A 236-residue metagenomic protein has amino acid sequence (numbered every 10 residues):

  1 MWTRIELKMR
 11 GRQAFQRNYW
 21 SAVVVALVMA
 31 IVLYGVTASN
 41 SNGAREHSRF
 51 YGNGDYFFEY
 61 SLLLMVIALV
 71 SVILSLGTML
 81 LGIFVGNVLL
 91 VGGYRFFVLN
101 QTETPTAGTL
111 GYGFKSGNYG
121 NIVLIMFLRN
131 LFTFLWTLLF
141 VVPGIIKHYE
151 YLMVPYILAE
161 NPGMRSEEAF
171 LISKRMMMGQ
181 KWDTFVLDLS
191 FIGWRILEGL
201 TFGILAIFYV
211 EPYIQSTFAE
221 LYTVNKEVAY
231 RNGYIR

Functional and structural regions predicted by a protein language model:
M1-R236: Hydrophobic alpha-helical membrane segments
